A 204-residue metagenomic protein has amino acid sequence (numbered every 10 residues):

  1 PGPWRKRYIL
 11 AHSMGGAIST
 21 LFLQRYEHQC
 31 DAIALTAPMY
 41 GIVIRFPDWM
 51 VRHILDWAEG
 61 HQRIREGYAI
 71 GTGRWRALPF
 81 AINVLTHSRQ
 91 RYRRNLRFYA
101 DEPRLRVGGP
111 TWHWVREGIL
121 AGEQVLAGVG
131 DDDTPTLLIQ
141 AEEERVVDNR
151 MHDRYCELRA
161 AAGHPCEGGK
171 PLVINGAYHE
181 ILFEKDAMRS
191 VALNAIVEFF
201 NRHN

Functional and structural regions predicted by a protein language model:
G2-S13: Alpha/beta-hydrolase fold nucleophile elbow
W4, Q29-C30, G168: Core-facing hydrophobic residues within beta-strands of well-ordered domains
A11-G16, A141: Conserved alpha/beta-hydrolase "nucleophile elbow" surrounding the catalytic nucleophile
M14, S19-R106: Alpha/beta-hydrolase-fold enzymes
G109-G128: Active-site nucleophile elbow and catalytic-triad environment of alpha/beta-hydrolase enzymes
D132, L138-Q140, E144: Short beta-strand/loop motif that positions the catalytic acidic residue of the alpha/beta-hydrolase fold
T134, D148-L158: Short alpha-helix in the alpha/beta-hydrolase fold that links the catalytic acid
K170, I174-N204: Catalytic active-site module of serine/aspartate enzymes centered on a nucleophile-bearing elbow/loop
